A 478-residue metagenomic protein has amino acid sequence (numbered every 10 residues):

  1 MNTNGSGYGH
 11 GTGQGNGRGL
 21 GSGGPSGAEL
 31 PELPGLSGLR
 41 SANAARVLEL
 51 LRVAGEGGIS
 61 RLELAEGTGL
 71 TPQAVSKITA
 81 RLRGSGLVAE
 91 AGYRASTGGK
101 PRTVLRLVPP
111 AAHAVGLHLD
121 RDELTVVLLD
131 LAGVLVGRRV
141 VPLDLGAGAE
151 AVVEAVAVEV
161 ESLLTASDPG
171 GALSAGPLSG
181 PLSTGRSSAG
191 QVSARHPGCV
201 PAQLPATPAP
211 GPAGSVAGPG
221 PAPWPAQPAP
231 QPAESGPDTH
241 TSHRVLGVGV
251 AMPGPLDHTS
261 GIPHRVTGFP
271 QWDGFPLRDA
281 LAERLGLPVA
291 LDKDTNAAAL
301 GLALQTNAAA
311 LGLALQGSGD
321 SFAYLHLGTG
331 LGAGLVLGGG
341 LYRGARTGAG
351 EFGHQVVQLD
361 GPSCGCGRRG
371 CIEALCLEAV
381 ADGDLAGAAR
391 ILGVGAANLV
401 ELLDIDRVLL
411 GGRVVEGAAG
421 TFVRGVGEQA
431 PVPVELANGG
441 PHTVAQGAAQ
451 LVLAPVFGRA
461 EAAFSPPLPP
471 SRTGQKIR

Functional and structural regions predicted by a protein language model:
M1-A89, G99-P101, R106-G180, T184-G185 (+9 more regions): ATP-binding/phosphotransfer module of carbohydrate and carboxylate kinases, centering on a glycine-rich
A89-E90, A95, D257: Short beta-strand(s) of the beta-wing in winged-helix/HTH DNA-binding folds
E90-G92, L291-K293, N438: Short loop/edge segments at beta-strand edges and connector loops that shape dinucleotide/nucleotide cofactor-binding
A95-T97, N296, V414: Conserved beta-strand edge residues that scaffold enzyme active sites
L117, W224, H240-G367, C371-C376 (+1 more regions): Phosphate-binding/catalytic loop of phosphoryl-transfer enzymes
